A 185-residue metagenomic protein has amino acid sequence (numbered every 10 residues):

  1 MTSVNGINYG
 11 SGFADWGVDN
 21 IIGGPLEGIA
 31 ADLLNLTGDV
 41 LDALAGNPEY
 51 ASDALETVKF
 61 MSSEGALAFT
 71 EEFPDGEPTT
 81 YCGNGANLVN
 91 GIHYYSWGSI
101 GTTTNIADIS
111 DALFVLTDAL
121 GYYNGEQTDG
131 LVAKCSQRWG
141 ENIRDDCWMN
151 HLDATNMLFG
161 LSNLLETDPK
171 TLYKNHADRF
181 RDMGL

Functional and structural regions predicted by a protein language model:
T2-L185: Helical cap/lid subdomain of alpha/beta-hydrolase-fold lipid enzymes that gates access to the catalytic pocket
